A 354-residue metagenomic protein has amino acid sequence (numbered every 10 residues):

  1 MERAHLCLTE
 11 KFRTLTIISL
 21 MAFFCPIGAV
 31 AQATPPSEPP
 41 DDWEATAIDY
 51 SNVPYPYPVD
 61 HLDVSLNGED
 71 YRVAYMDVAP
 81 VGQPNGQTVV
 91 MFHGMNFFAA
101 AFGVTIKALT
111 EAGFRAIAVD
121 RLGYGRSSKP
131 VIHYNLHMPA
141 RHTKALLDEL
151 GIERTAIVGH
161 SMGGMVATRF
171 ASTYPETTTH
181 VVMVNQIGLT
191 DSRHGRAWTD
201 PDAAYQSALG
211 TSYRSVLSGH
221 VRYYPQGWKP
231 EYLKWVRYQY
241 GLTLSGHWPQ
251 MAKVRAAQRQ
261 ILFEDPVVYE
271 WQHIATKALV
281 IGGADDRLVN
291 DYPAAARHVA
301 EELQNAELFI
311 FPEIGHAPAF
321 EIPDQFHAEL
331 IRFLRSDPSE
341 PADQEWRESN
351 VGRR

Functional and structural regions predicted by a protein language model:
A31-V64: An N-terminal hydrophobic leader/cap segment in hydrolases
V64-E69, A74-P80, E111, R121-V158 (+1 more regions): Active-site loop/oxyanion-hole signature of alpha/beta-hydrolase fold enzymes
Y71, V78-R126: Conserved HGGG/HGGXW glycine-rich cap/lid loop of the alpha/beta-hydrolase fold
G164-P175, V181: Short glycine-enriched nucleophile-adjacent loop and the immediately C-terminal alpha-helix near the catalytic center
S172, V181-T211: Flexible "cap/lid" loop of the alpha/beta hydrolase fold
R196-A197, T211-Q272: Conserved alpha/beta-hydrolase catalytic His-Asp/Glu region
H273-I314: Conserved loop-alpha-helix segment in the C-terminal half of the alpha/beta-hydrolase fold that carries the catalytic
Q304-R354: Catalytic active-site module of serine/aspartate enzymes centered on a nucleophile-bearing elbow/loop
